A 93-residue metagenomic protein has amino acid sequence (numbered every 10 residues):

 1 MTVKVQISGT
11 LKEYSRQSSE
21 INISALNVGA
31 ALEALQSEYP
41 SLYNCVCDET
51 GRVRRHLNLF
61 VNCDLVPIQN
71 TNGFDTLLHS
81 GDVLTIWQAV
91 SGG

Functional and structural regions predicted by a protein language model:
M1-G92: Ubiquitin-like/PB1-type beta-grasp interaction modules and other compact soluble beta-rich domains
